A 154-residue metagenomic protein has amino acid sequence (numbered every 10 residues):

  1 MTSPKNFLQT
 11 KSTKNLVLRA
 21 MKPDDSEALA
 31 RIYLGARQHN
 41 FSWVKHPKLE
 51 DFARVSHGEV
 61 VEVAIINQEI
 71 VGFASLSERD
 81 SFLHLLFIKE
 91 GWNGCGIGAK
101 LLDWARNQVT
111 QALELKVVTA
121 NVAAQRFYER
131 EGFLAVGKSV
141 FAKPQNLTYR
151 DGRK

Functional and structural regions predicted by a protein language model:
M1-D24, G152-K154: Conserved N-terminal entry element of GNAT/NAT acetyltransferase domains
A20-S26, A30-G91, L102-W104, F141: Acetyl-CoA-dependent GNAT
I65-N67, R150-K154: Active-site beta-strand termini and strand-to-loop segments that position acidic
K89-C95, T119-A120: Active-site acidic-Proline motif in GNAT/NAT acetyltransferases
G94-N107, R126-R130: Conserved acetyl-CoA-binding loop-helix of GNAT-fold acetyltransferases
G98, L102, A120-A124, F141-L147: Short glycine/proline-centered loop/turn elements that form peptide/ligand docking sites
Q108-A120: Conserved GNAT acetyl-CoA-binding A-motif
E129-K138: Conserved acetyl-CoA-binding loop of GNAT-fold acetyltransferases
